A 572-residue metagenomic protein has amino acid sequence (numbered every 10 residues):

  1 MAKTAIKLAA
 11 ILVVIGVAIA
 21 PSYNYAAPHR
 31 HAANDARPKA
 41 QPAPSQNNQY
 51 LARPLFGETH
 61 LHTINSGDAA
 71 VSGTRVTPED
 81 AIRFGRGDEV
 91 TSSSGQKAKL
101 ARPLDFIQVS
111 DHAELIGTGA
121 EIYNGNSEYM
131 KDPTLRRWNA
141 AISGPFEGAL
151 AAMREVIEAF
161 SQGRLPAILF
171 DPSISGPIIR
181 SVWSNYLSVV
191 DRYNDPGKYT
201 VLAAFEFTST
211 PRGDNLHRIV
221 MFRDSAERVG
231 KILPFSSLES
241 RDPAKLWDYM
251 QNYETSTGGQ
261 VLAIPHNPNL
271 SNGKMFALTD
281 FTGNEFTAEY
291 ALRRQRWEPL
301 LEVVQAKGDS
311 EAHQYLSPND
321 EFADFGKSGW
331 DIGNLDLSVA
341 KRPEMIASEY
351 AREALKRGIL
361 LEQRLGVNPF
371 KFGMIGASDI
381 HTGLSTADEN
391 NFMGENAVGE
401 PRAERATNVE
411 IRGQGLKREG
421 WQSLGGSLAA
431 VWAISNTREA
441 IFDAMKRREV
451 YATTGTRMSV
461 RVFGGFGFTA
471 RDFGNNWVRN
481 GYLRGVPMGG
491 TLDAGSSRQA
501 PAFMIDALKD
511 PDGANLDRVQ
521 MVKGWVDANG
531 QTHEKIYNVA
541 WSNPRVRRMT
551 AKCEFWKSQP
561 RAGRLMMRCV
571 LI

Functional and structural regions predicted by a protein language model:
M1-A9: Bacterial N-terminal signal peptides that target proteins for export
K7, Y23-G85, E89-A140, P172-S175 (+4 more regions): C-terminal functional module detector
A9-A18: Bacterial N-terminal signal peptides
P133-L169: Aromatic- and acidic-residue-enriched carbohydrate-binding clefts of CAZyme catalytic domains
M221-R223: Long, charge-dense tracts
A226, S236-R241: Conserved, charged catalytic cores of large soluble enzymes
G230-K231: Blade-edge beta-strand/turn elements of extracellular beta-propeller and related beta-sheet repeat scaffolds
P234, K245-L246: Acidic, metal/ion-coordinating pockets
